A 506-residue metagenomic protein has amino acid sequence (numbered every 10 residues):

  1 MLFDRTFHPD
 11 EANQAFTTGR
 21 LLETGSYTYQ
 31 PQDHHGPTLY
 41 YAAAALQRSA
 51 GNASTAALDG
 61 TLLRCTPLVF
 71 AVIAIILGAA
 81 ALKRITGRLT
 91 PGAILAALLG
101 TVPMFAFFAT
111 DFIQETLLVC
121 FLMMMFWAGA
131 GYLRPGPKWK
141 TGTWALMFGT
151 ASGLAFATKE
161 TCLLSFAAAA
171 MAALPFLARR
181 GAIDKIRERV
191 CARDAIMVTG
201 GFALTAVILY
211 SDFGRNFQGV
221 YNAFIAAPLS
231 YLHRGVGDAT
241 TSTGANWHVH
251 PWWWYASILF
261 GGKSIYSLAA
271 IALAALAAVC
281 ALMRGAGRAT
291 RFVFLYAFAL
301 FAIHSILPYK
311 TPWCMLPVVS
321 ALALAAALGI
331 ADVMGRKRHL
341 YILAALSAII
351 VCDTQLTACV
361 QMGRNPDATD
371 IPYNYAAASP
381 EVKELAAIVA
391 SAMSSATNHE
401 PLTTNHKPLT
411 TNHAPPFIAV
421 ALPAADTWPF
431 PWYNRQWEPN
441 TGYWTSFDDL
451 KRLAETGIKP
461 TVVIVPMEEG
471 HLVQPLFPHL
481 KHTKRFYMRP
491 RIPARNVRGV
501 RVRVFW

Functional and structural regions predicted by a protein language model:
H8-P9, G60, M104-L117, T161 (+1 more regions): Short acidic/glycine- and proline-prone juxtamembrane loop motifs at membrane-interface regions of multi-pass membrane
N13-T24, H35, Y41, S49-N52 (+8 more regions): Transmembrane-lumen/periplasm boundary regions of multi-pass, lipid-linked membrane glycan transferases
E23-T24, A42-V69, R88: Juxtamembrane segments of multi-pass membrane glycosylation machinery that transfer sugars from lipid-linked donors
A57, G78-T101, P137-W139: Transmembrane-helix signature of polytopic, membrane-embedded enzymes that assemble or transfer cell-envelope glycans
C65-T86, M124: Transmembrane-helix motifs of polytopic, lipid-linked glycan transferases
L77, L117-G136, F148-S152, A321-A325: Specific aromatic-rich, kink-prone transmembrane helix
R84-T86, M125-A145, A155, L174 (+1 more regions): Membrane-interface transmembrane helices that cradle and orient dolichyl/undecaprenyl
V382-H399, N412-F447, T461-M467: Short periplasmic/luminal acceptor-recognition loop of GT-C membrane glycosyltransferases, typified by
